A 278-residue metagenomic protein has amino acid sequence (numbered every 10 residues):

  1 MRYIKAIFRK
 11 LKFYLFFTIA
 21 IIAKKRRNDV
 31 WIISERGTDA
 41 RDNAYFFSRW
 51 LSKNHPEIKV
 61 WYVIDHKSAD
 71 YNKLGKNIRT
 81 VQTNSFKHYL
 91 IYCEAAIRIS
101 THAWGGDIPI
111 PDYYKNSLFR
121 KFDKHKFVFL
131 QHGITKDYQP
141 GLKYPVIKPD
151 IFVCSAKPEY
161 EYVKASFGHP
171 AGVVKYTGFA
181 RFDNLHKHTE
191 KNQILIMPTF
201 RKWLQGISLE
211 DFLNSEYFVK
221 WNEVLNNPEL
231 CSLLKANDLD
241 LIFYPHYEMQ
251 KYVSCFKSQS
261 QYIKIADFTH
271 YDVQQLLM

Functional and structural regions predicted by a protein language model:
M1-G37: Membrane-proximal basic amphipathic "stem/tether" segments
N28-D29, H125, K191-I194: Nucleotide donor/acceptor-binding cores
V30-L185: Active-site and donor-binding regions of nucleotide-sugar-utilizing enzymes
W31-G37, L209-F218, I265-A266: Glycine-rich phosphate-binding "P-loop"
D42-S48, S52-H55, A180-K257: Conserved catalytic-core segment of nucleotide-activated headgroup transferases in glycan assembly
V81-L90, Y247-M278: Donor nucleotide-activated moiety binding/catalytic core segment of transferases that use nucleotide-activated donors
F119, L233, L276: Hydrophobic/aromatic ligand-binding patch that stacks against planar heteroaromatic rings of cofactors or nucleotides
